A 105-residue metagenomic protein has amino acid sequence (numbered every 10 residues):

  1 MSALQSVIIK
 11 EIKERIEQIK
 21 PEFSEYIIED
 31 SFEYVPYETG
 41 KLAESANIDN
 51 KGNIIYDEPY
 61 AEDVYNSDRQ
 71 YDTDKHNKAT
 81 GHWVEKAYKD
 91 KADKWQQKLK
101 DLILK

Functional and structural regions predicted by a protein language model:
M1-K105: Short, Lys/Arg-rich flexible segments
